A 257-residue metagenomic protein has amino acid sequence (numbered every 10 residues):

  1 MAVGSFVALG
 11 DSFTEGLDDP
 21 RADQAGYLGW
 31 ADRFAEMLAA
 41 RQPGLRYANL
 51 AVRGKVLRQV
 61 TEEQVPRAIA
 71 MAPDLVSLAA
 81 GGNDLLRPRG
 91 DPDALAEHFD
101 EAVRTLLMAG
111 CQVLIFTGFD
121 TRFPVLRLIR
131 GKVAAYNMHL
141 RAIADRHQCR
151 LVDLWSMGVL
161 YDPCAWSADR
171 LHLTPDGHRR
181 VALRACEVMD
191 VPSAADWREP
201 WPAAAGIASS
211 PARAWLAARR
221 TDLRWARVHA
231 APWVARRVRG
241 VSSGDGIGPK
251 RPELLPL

Functional and structural regions predicted by a protein language model:
M1-R53, V65-A72: Serine-esterase "nucleophile elbow" of acetyl-processing enzymes
A8, L78, L114-I115: Structural beta-sheet core signal
E15-D19, P43, L57-A94, T121: Oxyanion-hole/transition-state-stabilizing segment in secreted/luminal serine hydrolases and related acyltransferases
D19-A25, G90-D93, L128-G131, S167-A168: Short glycine-enriched, charge-decorated loop/helix-capping segments at active-site entrances that position
P92-D100, R130-N137: Charged helix-capping and loop-helix junction motifs
M108-V113, C149: A short helix->loop->beta-strand "cap" motif at the edges of active sites that frequently abuts
F123-W155, P175-R179: Substrate-gating cap/lid alpha-helix
R146, D176, R180-L257: Conserved catalytic region of serine esterases and O-acyltransferases that act on ester linkages in lipids
